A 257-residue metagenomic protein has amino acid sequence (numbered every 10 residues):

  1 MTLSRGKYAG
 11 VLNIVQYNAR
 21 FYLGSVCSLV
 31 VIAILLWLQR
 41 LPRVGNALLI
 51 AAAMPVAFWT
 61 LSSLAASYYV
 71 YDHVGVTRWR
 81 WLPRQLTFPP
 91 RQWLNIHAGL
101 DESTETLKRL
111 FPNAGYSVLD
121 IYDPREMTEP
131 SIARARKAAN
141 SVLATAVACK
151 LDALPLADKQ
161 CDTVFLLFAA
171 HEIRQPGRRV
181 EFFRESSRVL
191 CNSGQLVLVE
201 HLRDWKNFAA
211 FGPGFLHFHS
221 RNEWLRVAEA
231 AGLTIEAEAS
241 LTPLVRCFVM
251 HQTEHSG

Functional and structural regions predicted by a protein language model:
T2-I32, T234-V249, G257: Conserved Class I S-adenosyl-L-methionine
Y8-S28, A33-F88: Class I SAM-dependent methyltransferase Rossmann-like catalytic core, especially the SAM/SAH-binding loop
L86-T87, F111, L190: A generic alpha-to-beta junction signature in SAM-dependent methyltransferases
Q92-N95, G99-A153: Class I SAM-dependent methyltransferase SAM/SAH-binding core
L151-V164: A short acidic, Gly/Pro-enriched loop at the edge of an enzyme's catalytic core that lines a small-molecule cofactor
D162-G177: A short SAM/SAH-binding and catalytic strip from SAM-dependent methyltransferases
R179-Q195: A short glycine-rich, Lys/Arg-flanked "PGG" loop and its adjoining helix->strand segment in the class I
Q195-V249: C-terminal alpha-helical "lid/dimerization" subdomain adjacent to the S-adenosyl-L-methionine
